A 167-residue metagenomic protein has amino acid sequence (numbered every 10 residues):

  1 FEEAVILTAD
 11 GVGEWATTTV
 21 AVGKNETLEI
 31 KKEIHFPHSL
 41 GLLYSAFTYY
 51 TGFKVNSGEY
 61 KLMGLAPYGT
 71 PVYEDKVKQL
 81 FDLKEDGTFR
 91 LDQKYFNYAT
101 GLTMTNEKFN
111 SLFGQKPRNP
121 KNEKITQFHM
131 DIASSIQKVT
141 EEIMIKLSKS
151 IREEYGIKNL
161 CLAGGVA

Functional and structural regions predicted by a protein language model:
F1-A167: Short acidic/glycine-rich loops and adjacent helix/strand connectors that line catalytic pockets where negatively
